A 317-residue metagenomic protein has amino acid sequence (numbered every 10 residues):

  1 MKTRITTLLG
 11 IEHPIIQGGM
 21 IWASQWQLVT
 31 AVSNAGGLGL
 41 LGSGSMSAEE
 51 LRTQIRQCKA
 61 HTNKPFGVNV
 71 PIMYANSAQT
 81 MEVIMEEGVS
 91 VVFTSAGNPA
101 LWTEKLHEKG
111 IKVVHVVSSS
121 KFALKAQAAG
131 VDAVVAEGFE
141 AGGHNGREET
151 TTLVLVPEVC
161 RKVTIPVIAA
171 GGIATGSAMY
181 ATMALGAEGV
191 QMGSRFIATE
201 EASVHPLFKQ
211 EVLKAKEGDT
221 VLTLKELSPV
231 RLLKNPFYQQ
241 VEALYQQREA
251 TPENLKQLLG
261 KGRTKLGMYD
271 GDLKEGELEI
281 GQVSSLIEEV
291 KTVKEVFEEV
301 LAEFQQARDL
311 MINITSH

Functional and structural regions predicted by a protein language model:
M1-K162: Active-site entrance/lid segments in N-terminal catalytic domains of soluble metabolic enzymes
M20, G172-I173: Active-site metal-binding loops of divalent metal-dependent hydrolases
G146-I168, A174-H317: Conserved active-site-proximal phosphate/metal-binding subdomains
